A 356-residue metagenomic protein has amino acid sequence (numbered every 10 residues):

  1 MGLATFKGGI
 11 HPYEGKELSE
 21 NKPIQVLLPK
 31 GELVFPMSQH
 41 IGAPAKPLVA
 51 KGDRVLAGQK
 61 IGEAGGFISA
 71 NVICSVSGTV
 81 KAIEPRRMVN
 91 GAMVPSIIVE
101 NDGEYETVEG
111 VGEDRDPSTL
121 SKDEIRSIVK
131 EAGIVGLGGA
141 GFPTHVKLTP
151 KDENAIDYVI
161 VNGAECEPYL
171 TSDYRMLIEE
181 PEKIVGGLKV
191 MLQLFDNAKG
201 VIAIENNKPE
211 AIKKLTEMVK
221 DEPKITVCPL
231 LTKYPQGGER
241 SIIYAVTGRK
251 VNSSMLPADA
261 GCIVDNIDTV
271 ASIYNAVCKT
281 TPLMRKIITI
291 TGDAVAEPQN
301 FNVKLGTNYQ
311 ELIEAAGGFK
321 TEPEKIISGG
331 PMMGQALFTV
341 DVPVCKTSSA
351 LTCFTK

Functional and structural regions predicted by a protein language model:
M1-L48: N-terminal, Lys/Arg-enriched amphipathic/low-complexity engagement segments that precede the first folded domain
A50-E63, A82: Short, well-structured beta-strand-loop connectors
G78-V80: Conserved hydrophobic positions within beta-strands
R87-F142, E153, P209: Acidic low-complexity segments
T107-V108, G136, V159-D173, A294: Gly-rich Lys/Arg/Thr-decorated short loops/hinges at beta-loop-alpha junctions or inter-strand turns that position
I178-L194: Histidine-anchored nucleotide/phosphate-binding helix
N197-Y309, A315-E322, G330: Hydrophobic alpha-helical positions that pack around
I287, G318, K325, G334-K356: A glycine- and small/hydrophobic-rich beta-loop-beta segment that serves as a flexible "lid/hinge" or phosphate-binding
